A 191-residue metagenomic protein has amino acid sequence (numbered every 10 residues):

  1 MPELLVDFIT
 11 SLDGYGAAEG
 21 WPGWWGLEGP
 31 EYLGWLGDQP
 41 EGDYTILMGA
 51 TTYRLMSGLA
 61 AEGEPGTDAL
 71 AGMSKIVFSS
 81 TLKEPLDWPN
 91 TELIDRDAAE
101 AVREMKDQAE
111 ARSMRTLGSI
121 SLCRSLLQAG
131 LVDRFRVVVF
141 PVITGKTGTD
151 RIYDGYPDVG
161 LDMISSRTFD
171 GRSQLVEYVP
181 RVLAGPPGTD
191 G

Functional and structural regions predicted by a protein language model:
M1-G191: Enzymes that bind and transform nitrogen-containing heteroaromatic metabolites
